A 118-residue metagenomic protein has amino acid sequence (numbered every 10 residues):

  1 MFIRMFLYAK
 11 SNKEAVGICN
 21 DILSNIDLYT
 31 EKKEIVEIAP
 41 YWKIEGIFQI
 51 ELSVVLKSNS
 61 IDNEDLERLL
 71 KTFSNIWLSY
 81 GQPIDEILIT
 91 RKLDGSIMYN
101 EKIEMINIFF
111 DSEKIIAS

Functional and structural regions predicted by a protein language model:
M1-N25: Short, extreme N-terminal segment that most often corresponds to the first beta-strand
G17-D21, I38, I89: Generic alpha-helix signal with a bias toward terminal, lower-confidence helices and secondary-structure junctions
I18-Y29, T72, I76: Generic non-transmembrane alpha-helical segments
I26-E34, L78-P83: Short secondary-structure junctions
K33-F48: Short edge beta-strands and adjacent turn/loop segments
E45-S118: Charged interaction segments
